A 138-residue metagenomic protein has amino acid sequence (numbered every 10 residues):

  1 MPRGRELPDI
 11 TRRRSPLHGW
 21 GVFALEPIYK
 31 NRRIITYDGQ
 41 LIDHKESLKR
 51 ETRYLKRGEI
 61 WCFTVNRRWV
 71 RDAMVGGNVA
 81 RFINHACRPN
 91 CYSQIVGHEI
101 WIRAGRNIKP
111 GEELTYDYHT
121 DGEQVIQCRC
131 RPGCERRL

Functional and structural regions predicted by a protein language model:
M1-P2, H119: Compositionally biased, intrinsically disordered low-complexity regions used as flexible
P2-S93: Catalytic cores of histone-lysine modification enzymes
A86-L138: C-terminal SET catalytic tail plus cysteine-rich post-SET Zn-binding segment of SAM-dependent SET-domain
